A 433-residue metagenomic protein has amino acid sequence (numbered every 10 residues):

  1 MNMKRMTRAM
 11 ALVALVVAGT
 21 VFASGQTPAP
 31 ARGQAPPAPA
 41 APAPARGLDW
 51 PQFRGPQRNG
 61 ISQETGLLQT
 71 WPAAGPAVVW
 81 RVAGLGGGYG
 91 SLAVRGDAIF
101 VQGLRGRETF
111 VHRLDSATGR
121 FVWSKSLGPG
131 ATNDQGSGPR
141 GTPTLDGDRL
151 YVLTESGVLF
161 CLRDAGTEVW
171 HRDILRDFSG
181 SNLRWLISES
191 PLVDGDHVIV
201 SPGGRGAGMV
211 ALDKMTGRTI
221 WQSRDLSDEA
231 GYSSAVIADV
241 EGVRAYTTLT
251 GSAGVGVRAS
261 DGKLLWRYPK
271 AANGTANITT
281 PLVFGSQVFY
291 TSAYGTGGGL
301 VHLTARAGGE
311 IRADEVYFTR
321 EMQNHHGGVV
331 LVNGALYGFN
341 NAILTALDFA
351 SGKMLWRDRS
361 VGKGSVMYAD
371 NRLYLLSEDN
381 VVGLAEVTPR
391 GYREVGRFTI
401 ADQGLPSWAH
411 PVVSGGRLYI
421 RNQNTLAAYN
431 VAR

Functional and structural regions predicted by a protein language model:
N2-V13: Bacterial N-terminal signal peptides that target proteins for export
A14-A23: Hydrophobic h-region of N-terminal signal peptides that target proteins for export in Gram-negative bacteria
A23-R433: Noncatalytic, solvent-exposed loop/strand surfaces of beta-propeller-type extracellular/periplasmic domains
